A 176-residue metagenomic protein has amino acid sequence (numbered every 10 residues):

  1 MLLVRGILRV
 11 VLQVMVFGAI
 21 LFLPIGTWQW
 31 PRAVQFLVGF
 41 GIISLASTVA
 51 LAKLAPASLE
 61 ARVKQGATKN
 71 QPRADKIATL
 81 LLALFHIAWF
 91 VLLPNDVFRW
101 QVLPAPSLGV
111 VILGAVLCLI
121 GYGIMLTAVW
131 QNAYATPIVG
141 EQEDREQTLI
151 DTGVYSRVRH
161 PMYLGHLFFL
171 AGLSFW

Functional and structural regions predicted by a protein language model:
M1-Y155, L164-W176: Membrane-anchoring alpha-helices and their flanking helix-loop junctions
V158: Conserved SAM-binding loop
